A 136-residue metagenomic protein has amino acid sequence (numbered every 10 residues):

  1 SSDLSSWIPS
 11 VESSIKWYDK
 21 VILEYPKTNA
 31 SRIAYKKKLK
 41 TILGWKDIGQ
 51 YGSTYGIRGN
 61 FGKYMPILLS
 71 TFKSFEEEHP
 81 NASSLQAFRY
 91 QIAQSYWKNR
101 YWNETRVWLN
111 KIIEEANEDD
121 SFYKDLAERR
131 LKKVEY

Functional and structural regions predicted by a protein language model:
S1-Y136: Acidic, polar-rich low-complexity tracts and alpha-helical solenoid repeat scaffolds
